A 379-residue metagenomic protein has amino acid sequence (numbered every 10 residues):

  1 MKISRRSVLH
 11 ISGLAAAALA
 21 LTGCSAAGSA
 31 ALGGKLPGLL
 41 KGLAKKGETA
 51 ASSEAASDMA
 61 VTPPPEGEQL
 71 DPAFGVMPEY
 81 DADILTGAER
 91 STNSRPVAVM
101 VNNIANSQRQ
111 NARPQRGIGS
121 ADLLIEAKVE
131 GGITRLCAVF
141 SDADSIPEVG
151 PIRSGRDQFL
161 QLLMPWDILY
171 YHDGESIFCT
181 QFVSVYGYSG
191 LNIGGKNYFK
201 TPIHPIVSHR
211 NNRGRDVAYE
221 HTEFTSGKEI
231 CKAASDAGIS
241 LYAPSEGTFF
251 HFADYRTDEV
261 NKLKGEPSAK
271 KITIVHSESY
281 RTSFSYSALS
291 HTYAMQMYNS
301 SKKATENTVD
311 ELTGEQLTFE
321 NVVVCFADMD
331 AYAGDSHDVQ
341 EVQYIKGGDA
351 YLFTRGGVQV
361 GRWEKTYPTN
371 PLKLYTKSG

Functional and structural regions predicted by a protein language model:
M1-G23: N-terminal secretory signal peptides and thylakoid transit peptides that target proteins across membranes
L14, K45-E48: Intrinsic disorder/low-complexity segments in short proteins, especially the signal peptide and propeptide regions
A20, G28-S29, V129: Short connector loops/turns at beta-strand edges and beta->alpha or beta->beta junctions
S25-L36, L40-K46: Bacterial lipoprotein signal-peptidase II cleavage site
T49-S57: Low-complexity, acidic Ser/Thr/Pro-rich repeat tracts that form intrinsically disordered stalk/linker regions of very
D58-L123, E130-G379: A surface/extracellular/periplasmic glyco- and lipid-processing/surface-interacting theme
